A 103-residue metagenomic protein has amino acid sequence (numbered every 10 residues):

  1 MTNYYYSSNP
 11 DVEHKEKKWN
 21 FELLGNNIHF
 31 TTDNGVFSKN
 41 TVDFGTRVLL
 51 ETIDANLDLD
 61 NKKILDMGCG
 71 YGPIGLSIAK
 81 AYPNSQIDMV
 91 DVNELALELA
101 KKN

Functional and structural regions predicted by a protein language model:
M1-G25, G35-K39: N-terminal auxiliary segments of SAM/dcSAM-dependent transferases
G25, G35, G45, G68-G75: Glycine-centered flexibility sites
I28-F30: Short, isolated positions in well-ordered beta-strands
D33-I53: Conserved SAM-binding loop and adjacent beta-strand
L50-N103: Conserved SAM/SAH cofactor-binding pocket of Class I
